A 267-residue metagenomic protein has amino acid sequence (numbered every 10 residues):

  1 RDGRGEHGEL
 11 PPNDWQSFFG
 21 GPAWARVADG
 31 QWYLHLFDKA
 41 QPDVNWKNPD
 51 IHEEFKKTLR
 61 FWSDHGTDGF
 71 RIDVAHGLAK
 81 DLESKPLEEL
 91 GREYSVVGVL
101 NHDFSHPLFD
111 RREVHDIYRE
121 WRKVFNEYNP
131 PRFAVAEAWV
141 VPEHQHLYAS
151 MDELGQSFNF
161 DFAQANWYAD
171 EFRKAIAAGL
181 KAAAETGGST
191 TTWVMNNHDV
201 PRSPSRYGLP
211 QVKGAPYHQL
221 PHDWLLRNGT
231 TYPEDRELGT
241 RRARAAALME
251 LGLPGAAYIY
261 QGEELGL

Functional and structural regions predicted by a protein language model:
R1-L267: Active-site and adjacent substrate-binding regions of carbohydrate-active enzymes
